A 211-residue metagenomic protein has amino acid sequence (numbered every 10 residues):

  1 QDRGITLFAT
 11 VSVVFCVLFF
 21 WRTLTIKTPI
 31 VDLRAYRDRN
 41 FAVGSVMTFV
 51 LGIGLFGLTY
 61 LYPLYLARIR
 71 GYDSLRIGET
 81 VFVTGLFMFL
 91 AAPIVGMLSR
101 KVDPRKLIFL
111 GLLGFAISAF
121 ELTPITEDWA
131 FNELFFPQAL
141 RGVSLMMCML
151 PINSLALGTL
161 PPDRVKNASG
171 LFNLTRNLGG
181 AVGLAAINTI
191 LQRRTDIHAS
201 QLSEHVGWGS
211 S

Functional and structural regions predicted by a protein language model:
D2-L7, I30-R37, T195-S211: Central mid-sequence intracellular linker of multi-pass
R3-V11, F15, W21-N167: Transmembrane core module of solute transporters
M47, L171-T175: Hydrophobic alpha-helical segments of secondary membrane carriers
L155, T175-S211: Hydrophobic transmembrane architecture of multi-pass small-molecule transporters
